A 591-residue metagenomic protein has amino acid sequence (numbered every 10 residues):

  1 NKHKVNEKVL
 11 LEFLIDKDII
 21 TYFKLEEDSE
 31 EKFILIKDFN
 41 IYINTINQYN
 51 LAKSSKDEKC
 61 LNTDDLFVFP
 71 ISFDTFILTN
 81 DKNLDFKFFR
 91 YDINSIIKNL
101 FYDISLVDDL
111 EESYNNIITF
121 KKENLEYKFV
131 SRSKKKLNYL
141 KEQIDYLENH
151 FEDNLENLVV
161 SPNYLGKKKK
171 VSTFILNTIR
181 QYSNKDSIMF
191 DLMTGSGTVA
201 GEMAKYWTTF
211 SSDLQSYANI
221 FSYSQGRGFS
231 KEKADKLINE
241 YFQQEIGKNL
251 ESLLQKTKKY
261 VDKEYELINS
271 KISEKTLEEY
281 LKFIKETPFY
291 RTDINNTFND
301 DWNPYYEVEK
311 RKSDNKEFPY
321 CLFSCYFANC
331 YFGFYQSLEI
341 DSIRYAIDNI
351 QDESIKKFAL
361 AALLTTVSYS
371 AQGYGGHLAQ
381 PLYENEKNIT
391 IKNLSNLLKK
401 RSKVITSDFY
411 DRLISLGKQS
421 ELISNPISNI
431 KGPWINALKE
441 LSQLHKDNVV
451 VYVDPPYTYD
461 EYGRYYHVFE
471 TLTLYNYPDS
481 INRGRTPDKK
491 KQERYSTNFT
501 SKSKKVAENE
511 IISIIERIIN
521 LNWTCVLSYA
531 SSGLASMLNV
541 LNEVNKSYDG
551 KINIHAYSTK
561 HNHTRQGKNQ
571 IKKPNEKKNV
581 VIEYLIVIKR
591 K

Functional and structural regions predicted by a protein language model:
I19-K24: A short, conserved structural fragment
N116, E123, E152, V160 (+4 more regions): SAM-dependent nucleic-acid methyltransferase catalytic core
R132-N184: S-adenosyl-L-methionine
M189-E202, S211-S216, D447-Y465, S528: Conserved proline-anchored active-site loop of SAM-dependent methyltransferases that bridges a beta-strand
F190, S196-F242, I246, Y345: SAM cofactor-binding core of SAM-dependent methyltransferases, primarily the Rossmann-like beta-alpha-beta module
G226-R291: Conserved phosphoryl-transfer catalytic core
T458-L521: SAM-dependent methyltransferase catalytic-core segment centered on the flexible catalytic loop and adjoining short
M537, I552-K591: Class I S-adenosyl-L-methionine
